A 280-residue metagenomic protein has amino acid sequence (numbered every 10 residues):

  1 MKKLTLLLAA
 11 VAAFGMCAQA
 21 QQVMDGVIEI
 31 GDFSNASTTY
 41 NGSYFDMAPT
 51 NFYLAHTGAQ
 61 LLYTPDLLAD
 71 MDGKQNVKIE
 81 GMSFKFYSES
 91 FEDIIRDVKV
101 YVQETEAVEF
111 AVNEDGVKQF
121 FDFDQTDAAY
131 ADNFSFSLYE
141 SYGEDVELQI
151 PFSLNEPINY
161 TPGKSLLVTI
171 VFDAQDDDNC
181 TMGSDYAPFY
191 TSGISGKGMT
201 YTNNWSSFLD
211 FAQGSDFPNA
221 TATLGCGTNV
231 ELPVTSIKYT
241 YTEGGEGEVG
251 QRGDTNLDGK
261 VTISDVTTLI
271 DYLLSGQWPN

Functional and structural regions predicted by a protein language model:
M1-Q22: Sec-dependent, cleavable N-terminal signal peptides
Q21-A111, Q175, Y190-G245: Beta-sheet-rich sandwich/jelly-roll-like modules and their strand-loop junctions
R96-S195: Aromatic- and Gly/Pro-enriched, solvent-exposed loop/edge beta-strand patches characteristic of beta-rich domains
T240-T255, T267: Residue-level detector of functionally pivotal "anchor" positions at catalytic/ligand-binding pockets or at interdomain
T255-N280: Alpha-helical segments with a strong preference for the paired helices of cellulosomal dockerin domains
